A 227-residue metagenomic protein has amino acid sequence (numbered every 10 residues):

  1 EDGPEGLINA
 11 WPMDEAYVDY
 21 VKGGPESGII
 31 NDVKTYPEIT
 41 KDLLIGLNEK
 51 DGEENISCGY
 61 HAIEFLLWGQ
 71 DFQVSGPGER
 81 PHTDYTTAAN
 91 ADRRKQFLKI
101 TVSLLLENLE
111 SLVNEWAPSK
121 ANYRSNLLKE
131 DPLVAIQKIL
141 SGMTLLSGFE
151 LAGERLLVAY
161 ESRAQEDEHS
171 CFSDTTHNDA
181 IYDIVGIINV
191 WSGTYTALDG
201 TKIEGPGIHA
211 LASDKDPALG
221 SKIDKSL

Functional and structural regions predicted by a protein language model:
E1-L227: Mature extracytoplasmic or organellar-lumen-exposed domains after removal of signal/transit peptides
